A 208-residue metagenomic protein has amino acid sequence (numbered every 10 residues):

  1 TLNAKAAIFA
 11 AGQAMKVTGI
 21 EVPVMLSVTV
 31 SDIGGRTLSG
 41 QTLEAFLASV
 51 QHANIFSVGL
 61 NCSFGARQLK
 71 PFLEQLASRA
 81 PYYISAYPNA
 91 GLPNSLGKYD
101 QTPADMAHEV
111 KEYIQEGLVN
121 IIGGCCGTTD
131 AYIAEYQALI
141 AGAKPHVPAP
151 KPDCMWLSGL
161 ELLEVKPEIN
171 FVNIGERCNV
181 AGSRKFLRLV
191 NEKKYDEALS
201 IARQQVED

Functional and structural regions predicted by a protein language model:
T1-D208: Domain-level signal for soluble alpha/beta catalytic cores
